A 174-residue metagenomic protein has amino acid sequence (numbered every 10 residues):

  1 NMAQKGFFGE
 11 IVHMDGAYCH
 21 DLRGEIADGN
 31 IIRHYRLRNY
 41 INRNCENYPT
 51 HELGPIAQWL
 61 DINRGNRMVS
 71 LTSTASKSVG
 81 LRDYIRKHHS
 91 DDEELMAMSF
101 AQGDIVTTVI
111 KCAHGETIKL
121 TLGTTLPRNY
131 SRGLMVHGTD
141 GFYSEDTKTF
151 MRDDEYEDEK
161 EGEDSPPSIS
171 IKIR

Functional and structural regions predicted by a protein language model:
N1-F100: Predominantly a Rossmann-like dinucleotide-binding segment in NAD(P)-dependent oxidoreductases
Y18, T72-K77, C112-H114, T124-L126 (+1 more regions): Short, flexible loop/turn elements at secondary-structure junctions
G65-L71, T117-L120, F142-D146: Acidic/polar loop patches that form or flank catalytic/metal-binding clefts of enzymes that bind anionic ligands
M68, I105-T107, S131-G133, D140: Short, acidic/polar N-cap/turn motifs at the starts of alpha helices
G80-S99, K111-C112, D140-R174: C-terminal glycine/acidic-rich active-site capping loop/insertion
Q102, E116, L120-S131: Glycine-rich phosphate/pyrophosphate-binding beta-alpha loops
G103, T108-H114, G138: Active-site beta-strand termini and strand-to-loop segments that position acidic
V109, K119-T121, M135: Structured core elements
